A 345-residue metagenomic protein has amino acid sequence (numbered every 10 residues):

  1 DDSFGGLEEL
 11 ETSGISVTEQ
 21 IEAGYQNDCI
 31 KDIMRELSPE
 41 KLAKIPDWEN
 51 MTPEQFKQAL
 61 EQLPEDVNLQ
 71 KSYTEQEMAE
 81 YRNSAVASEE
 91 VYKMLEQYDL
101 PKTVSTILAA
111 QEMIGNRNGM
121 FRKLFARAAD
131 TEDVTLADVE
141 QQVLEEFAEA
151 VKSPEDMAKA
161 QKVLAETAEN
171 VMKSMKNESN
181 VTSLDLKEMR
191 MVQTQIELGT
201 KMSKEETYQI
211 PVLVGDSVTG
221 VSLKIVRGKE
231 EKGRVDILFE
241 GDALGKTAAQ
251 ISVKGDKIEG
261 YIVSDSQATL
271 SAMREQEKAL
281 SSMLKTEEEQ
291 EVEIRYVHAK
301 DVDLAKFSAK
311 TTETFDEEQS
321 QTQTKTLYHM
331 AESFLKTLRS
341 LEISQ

Functional and structural regions predicted by a protein language model:
D1-Q345: Intrinsically disordered, low-complexity terminal tails
